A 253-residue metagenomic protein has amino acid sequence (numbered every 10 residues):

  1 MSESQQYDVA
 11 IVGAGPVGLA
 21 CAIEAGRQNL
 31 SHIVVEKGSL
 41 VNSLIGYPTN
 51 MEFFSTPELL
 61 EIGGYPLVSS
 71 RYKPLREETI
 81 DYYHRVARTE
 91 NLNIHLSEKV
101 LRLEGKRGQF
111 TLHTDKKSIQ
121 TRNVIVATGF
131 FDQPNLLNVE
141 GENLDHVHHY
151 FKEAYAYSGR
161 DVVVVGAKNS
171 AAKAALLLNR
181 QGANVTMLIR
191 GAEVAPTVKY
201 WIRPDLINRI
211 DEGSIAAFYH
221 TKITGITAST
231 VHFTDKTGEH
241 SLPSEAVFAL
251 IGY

Functional and structural regions predicted by a protein language model:
M1-V12, R27, N42, G46 (+3 more regions): FAD-binding core/adjacent interface of flavoenzyme oxidoreductases
S2-Y7, I11-K37, Y150-A195, G238-H240 (+1 more regions): Rossmann-like dinucleotide/flavin-binding elements
S31, I45-I80: Glycine-rich active-site loop/strand segments that organize a redox cofactor
V41-I45, F53, V194-V198: A short beta-to-alpha transition loop/helix N-cap that caps and shapes the active-site region
T49-M51, F131, N169: Short glycine-enriched loops at secondary-structure junctions
Y65-R85, H95, A192-P204: Short beta-strand to alpha-helix junction loop
I94-E104, Q109-L112, S118-I119, R180-Y253: A Rossmann-like FAD-binding core segment of flavoenzymes
